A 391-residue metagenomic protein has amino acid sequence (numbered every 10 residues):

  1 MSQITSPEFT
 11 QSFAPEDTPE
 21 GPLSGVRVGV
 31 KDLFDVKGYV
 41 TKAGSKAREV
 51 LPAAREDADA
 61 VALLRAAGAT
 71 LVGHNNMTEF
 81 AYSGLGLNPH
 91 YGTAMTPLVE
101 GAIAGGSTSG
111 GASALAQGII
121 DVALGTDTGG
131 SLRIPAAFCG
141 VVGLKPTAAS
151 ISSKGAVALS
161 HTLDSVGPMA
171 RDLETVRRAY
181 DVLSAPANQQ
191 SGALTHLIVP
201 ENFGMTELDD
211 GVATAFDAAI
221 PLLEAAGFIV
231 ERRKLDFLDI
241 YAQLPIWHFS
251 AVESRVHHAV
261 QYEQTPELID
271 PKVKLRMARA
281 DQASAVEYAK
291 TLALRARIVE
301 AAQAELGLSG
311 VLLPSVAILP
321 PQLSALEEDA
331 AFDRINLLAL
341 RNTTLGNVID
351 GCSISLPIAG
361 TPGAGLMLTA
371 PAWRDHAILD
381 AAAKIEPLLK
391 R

Functional and structural regions predicted by a protein language model:
M1-A58, A81-S83, F216: Short, well-ordered alpha-helical
S2, A62, A66, T70 (+5 more regions): Structural helix-boundary/capping segments
G25-A43, H248-V299, S355-G365: Short helix-loop capping/hinge segments that flank enzyme active sites or metal/cofactor-binding pockets
V28, F34, V182-I246, I269-V273 (+1 more regions): Gly/Ser-rich, acidic/histidine-flanked active-site/gating loops
R48-R55, G92-S107, F332-A339: Short pre-catalytic strand/loop immediately N-terminal to key active-site residues, enriched for Gly-Thr
E56, E100-A112, G125-T126, G130-S131 (+1 more regions): Gly/Ser-rich catalytic serine loop of serine hydrolases
A66, A289-R391: Glycine-rich, small-residue loops and helix-cap segments that act as flexible hinges at active-site edges
V212-K234, A259-Q264, E287-L308, N336: Acyltransferase
